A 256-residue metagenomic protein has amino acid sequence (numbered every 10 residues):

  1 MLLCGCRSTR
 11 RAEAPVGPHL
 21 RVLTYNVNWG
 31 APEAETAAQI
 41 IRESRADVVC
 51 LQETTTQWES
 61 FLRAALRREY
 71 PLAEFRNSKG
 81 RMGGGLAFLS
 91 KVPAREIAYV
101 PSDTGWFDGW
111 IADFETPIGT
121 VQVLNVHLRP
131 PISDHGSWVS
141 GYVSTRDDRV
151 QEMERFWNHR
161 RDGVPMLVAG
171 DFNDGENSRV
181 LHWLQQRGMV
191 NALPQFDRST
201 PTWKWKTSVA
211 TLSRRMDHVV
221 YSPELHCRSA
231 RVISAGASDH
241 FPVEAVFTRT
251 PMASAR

Functional and structural regions predicted by a protein language model:
M1-A65, R249-R256: N-terminal, active-site-proximal structural segment of metallo-dependent hydrolase catalytic domains
S8-A12, D113, N158-M166, N173-R256: Metal-dependent phosphoester-hydrolase catalytic domains
V22-A34, N77, R129-D147, W205: Acidic/histidine-rich helix-loop elements that form or flank divalent-metal/phosphate-binding sites at the catalytic
Y25, Q52, V126, A169-D171: Active-site flanking residues adjacent to catalytic metal/cofactor-binding acidic residues
P32-E33, T54, T104, S144-R155 (+2 more regions): Soluble or luminal CAZymes and related metallo-dependent hydrolases
V48, Q52-P131, H226, R231-S234: Structured beta-strand-rich core segments of catalytic domains in phosphoester-bond hydrolases
E115, T120-L124, T145-F172: His/acidic metal-ligating clusters that form di-metal
L128-E154, D174-S178, H182-Q185: Active-site-proximal segments of metal-dependent phosphoesterases and phosphodiesterases across multiple
